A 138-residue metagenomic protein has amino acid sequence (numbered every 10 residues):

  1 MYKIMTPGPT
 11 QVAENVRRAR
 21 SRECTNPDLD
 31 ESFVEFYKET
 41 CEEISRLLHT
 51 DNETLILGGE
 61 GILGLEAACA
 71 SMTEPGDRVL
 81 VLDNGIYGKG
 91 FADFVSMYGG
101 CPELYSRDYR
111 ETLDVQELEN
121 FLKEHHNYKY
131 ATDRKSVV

Functional and structural regions predicted by a protein language model:
M1-D30: N-terminal "arm"/small-domain region of PLP-dependent enzymes with the aminotransferase-like
Y2-K3, E53-L55, D77-L80, P102-E103 (+1 more regions): Structural motif
S21-A67, I86, G90-S96: Conserved N-terminal alpha-helix of the aminotransferase class I/II PLP-enzyme fold
A70-P75, M97-Y98: Alpha-helix C-terminal capping segments
T73-K89: Conserved PLP-anchoring active-site segment centered on the Schiff-base-forming lysine
V81, G90-F91, M97-Y105: Anionic-ligand anchoring segments at beta-strand to alpha-helix junctions in alpha/beta enzyme folds, i.e., glycine
G99-D133: PLP-dependent aminotransferase-class I/II
V137: Conserved small/polar residues in nucleotide/adenosyl-binding loops
